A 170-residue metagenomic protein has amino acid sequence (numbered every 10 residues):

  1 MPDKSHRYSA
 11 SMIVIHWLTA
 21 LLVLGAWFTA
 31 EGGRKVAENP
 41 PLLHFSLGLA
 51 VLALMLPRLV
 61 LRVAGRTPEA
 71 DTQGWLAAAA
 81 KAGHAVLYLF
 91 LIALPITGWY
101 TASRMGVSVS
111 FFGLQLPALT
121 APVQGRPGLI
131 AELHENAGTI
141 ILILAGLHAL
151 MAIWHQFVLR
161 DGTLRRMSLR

Functional and structural regions predicted by a protein language model:
M1-R170: Membrane-embedded alpha-helical bundles that constitute the cytochrome b-like, heme-associated redox core of multi-pass
